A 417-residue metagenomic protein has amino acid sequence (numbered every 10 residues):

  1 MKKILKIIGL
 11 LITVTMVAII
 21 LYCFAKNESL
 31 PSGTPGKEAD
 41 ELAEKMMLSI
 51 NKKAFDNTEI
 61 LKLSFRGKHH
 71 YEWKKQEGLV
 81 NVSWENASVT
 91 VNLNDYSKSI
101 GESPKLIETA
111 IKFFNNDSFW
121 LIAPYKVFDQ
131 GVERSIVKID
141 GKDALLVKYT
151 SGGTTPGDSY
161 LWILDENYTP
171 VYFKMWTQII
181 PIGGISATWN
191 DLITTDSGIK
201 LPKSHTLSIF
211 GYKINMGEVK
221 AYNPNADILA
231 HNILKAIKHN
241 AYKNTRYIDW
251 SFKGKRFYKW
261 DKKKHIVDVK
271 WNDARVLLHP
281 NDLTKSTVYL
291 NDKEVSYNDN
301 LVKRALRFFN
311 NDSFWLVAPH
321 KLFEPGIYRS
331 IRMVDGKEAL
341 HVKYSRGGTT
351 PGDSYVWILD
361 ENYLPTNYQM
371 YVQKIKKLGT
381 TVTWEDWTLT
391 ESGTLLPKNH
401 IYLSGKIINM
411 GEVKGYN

Functional and structural regions predicted by a protein language model:
L5-S64, N223-K253: N-terminal leader/targeting segments and the immediate start of mature chains
A39, L93-D165, Q178-G183, A226-I228 (+4 more regions): Flexible, processing/modification-adjacent segments and terminal tails in exported/periplasmic/extracellular proteins
M46, E72-K75, N190-T194, I233 (+2 more regions): Extended lipid/amphipathic-ligand handling interfaces
D56-S88: Extracytoplasmic/periplasmic/luminal assembly and interaction segments in envelope/secretory/respiratory proteins
G67-H70, K138, G254-Y258: A cross-family detector of function-defining hotspots
I139-P224, D335-N417: Gly/Pro-enriched, hydrophobic low-complexity segments that function as extracytoplasmic propeptides/linkers
Y247, G254, K263-I266, W271: Solvent-exposed N-terminal domain segments of exported/luminal and surface proteins
